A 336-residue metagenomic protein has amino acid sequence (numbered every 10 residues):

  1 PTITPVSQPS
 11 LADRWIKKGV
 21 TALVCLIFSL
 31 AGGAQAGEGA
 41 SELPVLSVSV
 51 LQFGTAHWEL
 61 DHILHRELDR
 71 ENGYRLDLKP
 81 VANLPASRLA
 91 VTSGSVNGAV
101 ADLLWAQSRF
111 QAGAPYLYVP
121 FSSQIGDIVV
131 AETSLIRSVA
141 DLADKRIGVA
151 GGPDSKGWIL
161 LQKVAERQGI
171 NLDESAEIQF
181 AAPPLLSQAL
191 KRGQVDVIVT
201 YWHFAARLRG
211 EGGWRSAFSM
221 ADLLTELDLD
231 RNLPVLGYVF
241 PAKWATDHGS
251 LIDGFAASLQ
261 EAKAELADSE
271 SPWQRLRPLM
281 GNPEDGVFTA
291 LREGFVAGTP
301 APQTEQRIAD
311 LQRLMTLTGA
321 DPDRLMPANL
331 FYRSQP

Functional and structural regions predicted by a protein language model:
Q8-V20: Bacterial N-terminal signal peptides that target proteins for export
V20-L30: Bacterial N-terminal signal peptides
A34-A36: Boundary at the C-terminal end of the N-terminal hydrophobic targeting segment
A40-N171, E177-F180, D196-W202, A217: Short, glycine-/small- and polar/acidic-enriched structural segments that line small-molecule recognition paths
E71, A221-R231, V296-E305: Short, solvent-exposed loop/beta-turn-alpha elements that line the ligand-binding surface or hinge of extracytoplasmic
L103-L104, Q179, P184-R275: Pocket-lining segment of extracytoplasmic ligand-binding domains
A245-A320: Secondary-structure end/capping motifs
Q312-P336: Conserved C-terminal helix/tail region of periplasmic/extracytoplasmic solute-binding proteins
